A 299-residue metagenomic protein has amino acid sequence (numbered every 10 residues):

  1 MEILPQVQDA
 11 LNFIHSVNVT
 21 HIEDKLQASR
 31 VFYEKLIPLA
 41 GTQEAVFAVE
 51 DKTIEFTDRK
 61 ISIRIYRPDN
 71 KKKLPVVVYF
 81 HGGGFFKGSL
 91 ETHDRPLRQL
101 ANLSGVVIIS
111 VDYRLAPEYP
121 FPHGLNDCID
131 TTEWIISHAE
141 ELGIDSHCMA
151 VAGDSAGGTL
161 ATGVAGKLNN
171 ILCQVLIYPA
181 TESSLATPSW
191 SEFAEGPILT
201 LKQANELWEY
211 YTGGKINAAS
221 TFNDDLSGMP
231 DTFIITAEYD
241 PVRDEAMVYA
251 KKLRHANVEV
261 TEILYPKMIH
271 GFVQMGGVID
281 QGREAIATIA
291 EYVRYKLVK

Functional and structural regions predicted by a protein language model:
M1-I65, V298-K299: A glycine/proline-hinged amphipathic helix-loop "lid/cap" segment that gates access to hydrophobic ligand pockets
K73-G83: Short beta-strand element of the alpha/beta-hydrolase
E91-S110: Short amphipathic alpha-helix adjacent to the substrate-entry channel of hydrolases
I136-V151: Gly/Ser-rich "nucleophile elbow"/oxyanion-hole loop immediately N-terminal to the catalytic nucleophile in hydrolases
G153, G157, A161: Gly/Ala-rich beta-loop-alpha elbow adjacent to hydrolase catalytic centers
G166-G214: Hydrolase active-site cap/lid region
I234-T236: Short beta-strand/loop motif that positions the catalytic acidic residue of the alpha/beta-hydrolase fold
I279-K299: Catalytic active-site module of serine/aspartate enzymes centered on a nucleophile-bearing elbow/loop
